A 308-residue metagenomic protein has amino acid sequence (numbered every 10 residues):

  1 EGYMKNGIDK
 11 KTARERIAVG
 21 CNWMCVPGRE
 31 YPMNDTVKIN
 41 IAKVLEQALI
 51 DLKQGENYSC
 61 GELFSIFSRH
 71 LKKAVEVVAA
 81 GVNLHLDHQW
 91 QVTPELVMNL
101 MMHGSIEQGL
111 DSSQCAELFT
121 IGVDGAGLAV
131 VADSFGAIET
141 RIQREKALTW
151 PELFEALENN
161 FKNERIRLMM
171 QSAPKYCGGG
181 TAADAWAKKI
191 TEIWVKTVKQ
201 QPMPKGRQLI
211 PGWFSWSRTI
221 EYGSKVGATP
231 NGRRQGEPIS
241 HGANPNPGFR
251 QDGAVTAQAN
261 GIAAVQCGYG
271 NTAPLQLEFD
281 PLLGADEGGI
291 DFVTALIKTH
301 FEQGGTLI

Functional and structural regions predicted by a protein language model:
E1-I308: Conserved catalytic cores of very large enzyme subunits
